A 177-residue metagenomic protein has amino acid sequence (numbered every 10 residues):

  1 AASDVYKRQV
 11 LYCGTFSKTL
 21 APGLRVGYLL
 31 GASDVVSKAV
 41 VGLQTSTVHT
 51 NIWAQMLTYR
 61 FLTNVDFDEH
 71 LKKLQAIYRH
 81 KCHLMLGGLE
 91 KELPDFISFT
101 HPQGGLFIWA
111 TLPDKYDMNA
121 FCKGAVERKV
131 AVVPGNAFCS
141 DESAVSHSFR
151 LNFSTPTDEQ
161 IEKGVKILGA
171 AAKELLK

Functional and structural regions predicted by a protein language model:
A1-Y6: Short, small-residue-biased leader/transition segments that mark boundaries at the very start of proteins
V10-A76: Conserved core segment of the aminotransferase class I/II
A32-S33, T63, T111-P113, S154-P156: Residue-level recognition of strand-loop junctions within catalytic nucleotide-signaling folds
Y59, K72, A76-L86, S98-T111: Conserved glycine-rich beta-strand-loop-beta hairpin in the small C-terminal domain of fold type I
D95-K129: Conserved PLP-binding catalytic core of the aspartate aminotransferase-like
E127, E142-K177: PLP-dependent enzyme catalytic core of the Aspartate aminotransferase-like
